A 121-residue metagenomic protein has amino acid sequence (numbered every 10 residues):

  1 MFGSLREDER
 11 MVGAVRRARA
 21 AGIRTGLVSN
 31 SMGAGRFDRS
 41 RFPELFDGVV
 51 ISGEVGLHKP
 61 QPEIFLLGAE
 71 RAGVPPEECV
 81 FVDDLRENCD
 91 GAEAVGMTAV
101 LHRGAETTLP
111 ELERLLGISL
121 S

Functional and structural regions predicted by a protein language model:
M1-T25, P62: Short, acidic loop-to-helix structural element flanking the phosphoryl-transfer center in phosphate-processing enzymes
A18, S31-G33: Membrane-proximal envelope and lipid/glycan-remodeling enzymes
A20-I23, A72-E78, S119: Glycine-rich phosphate-binding loop signature in dinucleotide/nucleotide-binding domains
S29-S31, L85: Helix N-cap/beta->alpha junction signal
G33-V80: Substrate-recognition "cap/lid" segment bordering the active-site pocket of phosphatases
P76-E113: Acidic, Mg2+-coordinating phosphoryl-transfer loop and its flanking beta/alpha structural elements, shared across
R114-S121: Generic C-terminal helix-cap and adjacent flexible tail
